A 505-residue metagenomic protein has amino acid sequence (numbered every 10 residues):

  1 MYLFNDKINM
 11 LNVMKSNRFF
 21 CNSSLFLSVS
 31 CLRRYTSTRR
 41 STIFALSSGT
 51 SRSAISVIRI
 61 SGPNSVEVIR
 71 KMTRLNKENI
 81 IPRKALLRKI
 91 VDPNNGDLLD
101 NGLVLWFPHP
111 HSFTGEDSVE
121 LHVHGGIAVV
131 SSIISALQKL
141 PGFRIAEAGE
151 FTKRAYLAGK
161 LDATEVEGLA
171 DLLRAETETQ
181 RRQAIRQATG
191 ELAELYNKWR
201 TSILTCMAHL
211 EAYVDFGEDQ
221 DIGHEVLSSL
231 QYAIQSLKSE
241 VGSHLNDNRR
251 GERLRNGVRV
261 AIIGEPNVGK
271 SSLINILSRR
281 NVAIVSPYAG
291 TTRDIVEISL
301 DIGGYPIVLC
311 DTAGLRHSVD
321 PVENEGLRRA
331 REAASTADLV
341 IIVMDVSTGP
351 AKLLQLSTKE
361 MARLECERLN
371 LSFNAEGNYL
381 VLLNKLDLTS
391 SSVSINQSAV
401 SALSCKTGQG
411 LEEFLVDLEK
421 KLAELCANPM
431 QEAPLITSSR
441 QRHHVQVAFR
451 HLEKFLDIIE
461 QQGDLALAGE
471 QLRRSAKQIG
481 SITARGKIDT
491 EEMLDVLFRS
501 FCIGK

Functional and structural regions predicted by a protein language model:
Y2-F4, L11-R182, R186, G190 (+2 more regions): A glycine-rich (often HGG/GG-containing) alpha/beta subdomain
R39-T50, E178-D301, S318, T336 (+1 more regions): C-terminal-of-GTPase-core extension/linker across diverse P-loop GTPases
S51, G62-N64, P108-S112, G126-V129 (+5 more regions): Conserved nucleotide-binding/hydrolysis micro-motifs of P-loop NTPases
K89-L98, V104-F107, T291-S318: Switch I (G2) and immediately adjacent beta-strands of P-loop GTPase domains
I307, L339, L380: Short, Asp-centered acidic motifs that coordinate Mg2+ and/or phosphate in catalytic or ligand-binding sites
L309, V343, L382: Generic enzyme active-site microenvironment
E325-S347: Inter-motif core of Ras-like GTPase G domains
